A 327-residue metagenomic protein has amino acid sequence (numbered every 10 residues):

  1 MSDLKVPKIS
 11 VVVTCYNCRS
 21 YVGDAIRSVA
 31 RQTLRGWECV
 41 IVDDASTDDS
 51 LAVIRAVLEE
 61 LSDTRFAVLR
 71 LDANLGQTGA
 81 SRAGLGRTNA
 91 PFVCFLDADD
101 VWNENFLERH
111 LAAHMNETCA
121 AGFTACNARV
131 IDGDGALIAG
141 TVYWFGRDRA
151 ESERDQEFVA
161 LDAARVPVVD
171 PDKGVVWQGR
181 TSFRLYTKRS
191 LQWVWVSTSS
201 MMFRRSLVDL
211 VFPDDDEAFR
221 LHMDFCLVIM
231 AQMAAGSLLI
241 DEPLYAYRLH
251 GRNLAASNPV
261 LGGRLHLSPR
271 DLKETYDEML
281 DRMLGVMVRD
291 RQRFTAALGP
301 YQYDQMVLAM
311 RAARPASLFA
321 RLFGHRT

Functional and structural regions predicted by a protein language model:
P7-S10, E38, C226: Cell-envelope/extracellular polymer assembly enzymes that use nucleotide-activated donors
I9-Y21, A25, Q32, V42: A conserved hydrophobic helix/loop-capping motif in glycosyltransferases and polysaccharide synthases
R27-R70: Acidic donor-binding segment of Leloir-type glycosyltransferases
L71-T88: Glycine-rich, basic loop-to-helix element that forms the pyrophosphate-binding segment of sugar-nucleotide handling
V93: Short aromatic/hydrophobic "clamp" motif used to bind/position activated sugar donors
N105-V166: Conserved donor NDP-sugar-binding/catalytic core segment of glycosyltransferases
E151-L261: Conserved nucleotide-sugar donor-binding catalytic segment
R220, F225, Y245-G251, A256-T295: Catalytic core of nucleotide-sugar-dependent glycosyltransferases
